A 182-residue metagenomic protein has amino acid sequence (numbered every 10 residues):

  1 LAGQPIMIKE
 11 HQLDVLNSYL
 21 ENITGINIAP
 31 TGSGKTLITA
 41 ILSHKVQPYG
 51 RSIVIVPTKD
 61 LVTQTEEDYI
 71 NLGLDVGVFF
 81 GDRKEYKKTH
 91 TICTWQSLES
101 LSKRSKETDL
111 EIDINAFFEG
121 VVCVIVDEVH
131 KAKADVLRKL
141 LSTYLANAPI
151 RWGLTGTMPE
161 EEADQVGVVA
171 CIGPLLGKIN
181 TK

Functional and structural regions predicted by a protein language model:
L1-I28: Conserved pre-motif I regulatory segment
E21-V46: Walker A/P-loop
S52, D60-R83: Conserved helix-turn-beta segment of the N-terminal RecA-like "Helicase ATP-binding" lobe in SF1/SF2 helicases
V54, T91-C93, V124, W152: Hydrophobic positions in the central parallel beta-sheet of the AAA+
K59-L61, K84, Q96-E99, H130-K131 (+1 more regions): Conserved nucleotide-binding/hydrolysis micro-motifs of P-loop NTPases
D82-T91: Conserved motor-coupling elements within RecA-like helicase/translocase cores
C93-L140: Conserved RecA-like ASCE ATPase "motif II neighborhood" in helicase/translocase motors
V122-C123, E128-K182: Post-DEXD/H (motif II) to motif III coupling segment of the RecA-like Helicase ATP-binding lobe
